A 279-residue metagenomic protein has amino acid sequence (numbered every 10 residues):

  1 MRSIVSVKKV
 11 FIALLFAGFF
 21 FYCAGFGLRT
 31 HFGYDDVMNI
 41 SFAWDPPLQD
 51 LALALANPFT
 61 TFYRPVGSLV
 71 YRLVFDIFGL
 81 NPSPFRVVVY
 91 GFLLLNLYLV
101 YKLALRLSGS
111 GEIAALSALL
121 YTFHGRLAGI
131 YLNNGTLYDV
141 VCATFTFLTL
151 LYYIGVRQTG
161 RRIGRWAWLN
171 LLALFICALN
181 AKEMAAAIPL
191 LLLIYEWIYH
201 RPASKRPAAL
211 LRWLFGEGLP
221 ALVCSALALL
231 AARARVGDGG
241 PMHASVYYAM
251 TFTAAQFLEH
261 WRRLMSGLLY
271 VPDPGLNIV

Functional and structural regions predicted by a protein language model:
M1-V279: Polytopic membrane enzymes that build or remodel cell-surface glycoconjugates and lipids
